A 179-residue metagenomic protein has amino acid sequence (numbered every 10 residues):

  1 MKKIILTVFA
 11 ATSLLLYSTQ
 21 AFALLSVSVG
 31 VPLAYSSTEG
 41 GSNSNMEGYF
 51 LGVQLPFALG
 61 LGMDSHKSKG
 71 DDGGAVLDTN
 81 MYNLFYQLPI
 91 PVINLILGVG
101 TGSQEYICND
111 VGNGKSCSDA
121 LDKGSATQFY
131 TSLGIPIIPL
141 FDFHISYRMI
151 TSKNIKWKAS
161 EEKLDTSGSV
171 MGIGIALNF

Functional and structural regions predicted by a protein language model:
M1-S26: Cleavable N-terminal export/targeting peptides
Q20-G73, L84, P91, T101 (+2 more regions): Short glycine/proline- and aromatic-enriched beta-strand/turn motifs that initiate or cap beta-hairpins
L24-S26, I135, T166-F179: Outer-membrane beta-barrel "beta-signal"
L25-V31, F57-L61, I93-V99, F129 (+2 more regions): Transmembrane beta-strands of outer-membrane beta-barrel proteins
L33-N43, M63-T79, S103-S125, T151-S169: Flexible, solvent-exposed loop segments that connect beta-strands
N45-L51, N80-L84, T127-T131, S169-I173: Hydrophobic, lipid-facing positions within transmembrane beta-strands of outer-membrane proteins
L55, D78, I137-P139: Short loop/turn positions at the edges of beta-strands in beta-sheet-rich folds
L88-D142: Surface-exposed, polar helix/loop patches in the mature regions of secreted/periplasmic/lumenal proteins that form
